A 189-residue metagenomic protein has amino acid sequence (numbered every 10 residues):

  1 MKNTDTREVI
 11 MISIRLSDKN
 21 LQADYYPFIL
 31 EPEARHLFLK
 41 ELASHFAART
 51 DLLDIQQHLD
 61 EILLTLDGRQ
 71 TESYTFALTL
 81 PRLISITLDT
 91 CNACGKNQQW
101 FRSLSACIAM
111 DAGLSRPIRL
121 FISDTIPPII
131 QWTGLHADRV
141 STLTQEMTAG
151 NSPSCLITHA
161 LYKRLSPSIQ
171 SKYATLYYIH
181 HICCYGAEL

Functional and structural regions predicted by a protein language model:
M1-M11, R116, R139-T142, M147-L189: Intrinsically disordered, glycine/charged-rich C-terminal tails and inter-domain linkers that flank nucleotidyl cyclase
K2-T79, I86: Catalytic NTP-binding/metal-coordinating core of nucleotidyl cyclase/transferase enzymes
M11-S13, S105-A109, L156: Short glycine-aspartate micro-motif
S17-K19, G113-S115, A160: Alpha-helix/helix-capping structural signal
Y25, I122-S123, I169: Short amphipathic alpha-helical segments
E41-A48, L83, T90, C94-N97 (+1 more regions): Amphipathic alpha-helical regulatory segments at dimerization interfaces that relay allosteric signals between sensory
D51-T75, C91-G134: Catalytic core of nucleotidyl cyclases, primarily class III adenylyl/guanylyl cyclases
T79, L135-D138: Generic recognition of short, well-ordered alpha-helical interface segments
